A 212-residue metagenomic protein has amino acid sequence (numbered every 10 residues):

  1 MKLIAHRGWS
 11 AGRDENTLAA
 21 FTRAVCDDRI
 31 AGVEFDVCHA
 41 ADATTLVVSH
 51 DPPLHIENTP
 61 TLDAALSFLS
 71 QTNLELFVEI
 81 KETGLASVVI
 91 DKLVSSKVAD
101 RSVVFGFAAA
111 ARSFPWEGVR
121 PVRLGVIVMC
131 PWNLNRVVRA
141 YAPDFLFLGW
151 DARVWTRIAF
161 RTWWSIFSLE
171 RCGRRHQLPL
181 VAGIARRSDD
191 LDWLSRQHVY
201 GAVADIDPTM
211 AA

Functional and structural regions predicted by a protein language model:
M1-A212: Phosphate-group recognition and catalysis centered on beta-loop-alpha active-site segments
